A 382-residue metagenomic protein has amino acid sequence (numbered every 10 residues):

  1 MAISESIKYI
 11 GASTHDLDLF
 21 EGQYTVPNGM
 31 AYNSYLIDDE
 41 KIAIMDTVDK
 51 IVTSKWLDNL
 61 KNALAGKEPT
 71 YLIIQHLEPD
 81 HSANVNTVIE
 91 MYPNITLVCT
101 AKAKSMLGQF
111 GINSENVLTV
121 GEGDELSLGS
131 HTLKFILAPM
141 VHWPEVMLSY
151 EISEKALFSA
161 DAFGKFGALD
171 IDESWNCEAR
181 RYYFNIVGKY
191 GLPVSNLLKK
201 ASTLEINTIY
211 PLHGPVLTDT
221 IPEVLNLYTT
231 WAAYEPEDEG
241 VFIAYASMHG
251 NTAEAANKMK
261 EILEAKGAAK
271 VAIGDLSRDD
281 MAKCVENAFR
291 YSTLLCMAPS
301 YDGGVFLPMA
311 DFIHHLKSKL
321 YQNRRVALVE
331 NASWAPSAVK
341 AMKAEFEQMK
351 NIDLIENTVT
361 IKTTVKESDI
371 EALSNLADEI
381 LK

Functional and structural regions predicted by a protein language model:
A2-E5, V98-V146, Y190-N196: Metallo-beta-lactamase
A2-K61, L148-E151, K155-S159, T252: Conserved beta-strand hairpin/beta-sheet module of binuclear metal-dependent hydrolase folds, prominently
M45-T47, P69-L77, L97-T100, L157-D161 (+1 more regions): Active-site neighborhood of phospho(di)ester-bond hydrolases with catalytic His/Asp-centered motifs
I51-V98: Active-site metal-binding motif and surrounding structural segment of the metallo-beta-lactamase
H142, V146, E154, A162-K189 (+1 more regions): Active-site-proximal loop/helix segment associated with metal-binding centers of metalloenzymes
L169-I209, H213-V216, K258-G274, C284-K382: FMN-binding flavodoxin-like domain, especially the glycine-rich phosphate-binding loop
T208-E237: Short N-terminal or domain-adjacent regulatory/targeting segments
A244-A265: Short, charged N-terminal beta->alpha structural module
